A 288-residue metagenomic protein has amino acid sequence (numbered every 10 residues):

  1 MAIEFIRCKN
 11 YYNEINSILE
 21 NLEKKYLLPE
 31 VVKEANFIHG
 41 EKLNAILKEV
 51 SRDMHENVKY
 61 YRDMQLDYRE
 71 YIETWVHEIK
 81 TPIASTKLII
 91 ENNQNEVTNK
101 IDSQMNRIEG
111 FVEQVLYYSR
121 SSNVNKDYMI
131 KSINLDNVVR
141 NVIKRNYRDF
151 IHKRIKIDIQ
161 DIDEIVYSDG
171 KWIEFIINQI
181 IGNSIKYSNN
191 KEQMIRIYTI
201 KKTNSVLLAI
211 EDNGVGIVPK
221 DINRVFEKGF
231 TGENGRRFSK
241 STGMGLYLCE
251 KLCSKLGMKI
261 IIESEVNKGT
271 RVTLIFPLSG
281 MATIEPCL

Functional and structural regions predicted by a protein language model:
Y147-I159: Short conserved segments within the C-terminal catalytic ATPase subdomain
S184-I185: Short helix-loop "hinge" at the ATP-lid/N-box region of the Bergerat-fold HATPase_c
M194-N204: Short beta-strand/loop element within the Bergerat-fold HATPase_c
D212: Acidic ATP/Mg2+-coordinating residue in the GHKL
I217-F230: Short conserved segment of the HATPase_c
K268-T270: Glycine-rich GHKL/ HATPase_c ATP-binding element in histidine kinases
